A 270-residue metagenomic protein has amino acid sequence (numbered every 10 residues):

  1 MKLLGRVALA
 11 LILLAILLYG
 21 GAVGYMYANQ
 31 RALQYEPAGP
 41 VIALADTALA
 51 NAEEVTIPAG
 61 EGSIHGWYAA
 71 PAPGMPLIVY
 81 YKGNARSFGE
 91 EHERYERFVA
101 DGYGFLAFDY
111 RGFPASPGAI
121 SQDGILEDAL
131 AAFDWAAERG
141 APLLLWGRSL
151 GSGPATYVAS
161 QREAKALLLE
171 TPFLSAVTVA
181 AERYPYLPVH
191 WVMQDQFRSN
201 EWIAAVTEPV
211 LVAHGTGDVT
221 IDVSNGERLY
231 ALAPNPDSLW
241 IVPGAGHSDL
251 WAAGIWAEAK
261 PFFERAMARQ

Functional and structural regions predicted by a protein language model:
M1-I16: N-terminal Sec-pathway targeting helices
A15-T56: An N-terminal hydrophobic leader/cap segment in hydrolases
S63-W135, R139: Membrane-embedded segments
W135-Y186: Primarily recognizes the serine-hydrolase "nucleophile elbow" in alpha/beta-hydrolase and SGNH/GDSL folds
P188-W202, E208: Active-site nucleophile elbow and catalytic-triad environment of alpha/beta-hydrolase enzymes
A205-T207, V212-H214, D218: Short beta-strand/loop motif that positions the catalytic acidic residue of the alpha/beta-hydrolase fold
V219-N225: Conserved alpha/beta-hydrolase "acid-adjacent" motif
E227-Q270: C-terminal catalytic histidine-bearing segment of alpha/beta-hydrolase fold enzymes
